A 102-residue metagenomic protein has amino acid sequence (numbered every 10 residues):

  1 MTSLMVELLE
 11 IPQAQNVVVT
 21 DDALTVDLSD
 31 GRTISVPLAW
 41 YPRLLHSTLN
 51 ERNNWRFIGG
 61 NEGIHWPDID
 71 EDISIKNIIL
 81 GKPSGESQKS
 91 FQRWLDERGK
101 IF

Functional and structural regions predicted by a protein language model:
M1-F102: Motif-centric detector for short Cys/His coordination patterns
